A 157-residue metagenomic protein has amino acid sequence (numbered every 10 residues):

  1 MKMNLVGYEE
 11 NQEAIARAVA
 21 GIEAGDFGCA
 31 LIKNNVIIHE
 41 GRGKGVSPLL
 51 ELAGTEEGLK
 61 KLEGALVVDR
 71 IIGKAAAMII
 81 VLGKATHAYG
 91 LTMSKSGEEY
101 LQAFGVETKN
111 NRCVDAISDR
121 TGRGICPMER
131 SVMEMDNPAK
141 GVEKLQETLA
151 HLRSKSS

Functional and structural regions predicted by a protein language model:
M3-L91, N111-S131: Conserved mixed alpha/beta catalytic, RNA-binding, or beta-rich assembly cores of soluble enzyme, regulatory
L5, G83-T86, S96-S157: C-terminal binding/interaction regions
